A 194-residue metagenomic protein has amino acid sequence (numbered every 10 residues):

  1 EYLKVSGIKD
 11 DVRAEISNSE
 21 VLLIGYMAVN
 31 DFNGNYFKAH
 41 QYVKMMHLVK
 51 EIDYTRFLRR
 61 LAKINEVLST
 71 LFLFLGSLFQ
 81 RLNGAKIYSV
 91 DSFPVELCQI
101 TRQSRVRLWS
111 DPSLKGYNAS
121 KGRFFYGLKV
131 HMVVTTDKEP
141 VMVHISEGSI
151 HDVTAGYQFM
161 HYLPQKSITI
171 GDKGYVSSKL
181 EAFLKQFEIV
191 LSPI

Functional and structural regions predicted by a protein language model:
E1-I194: Short alpha-helical elements
